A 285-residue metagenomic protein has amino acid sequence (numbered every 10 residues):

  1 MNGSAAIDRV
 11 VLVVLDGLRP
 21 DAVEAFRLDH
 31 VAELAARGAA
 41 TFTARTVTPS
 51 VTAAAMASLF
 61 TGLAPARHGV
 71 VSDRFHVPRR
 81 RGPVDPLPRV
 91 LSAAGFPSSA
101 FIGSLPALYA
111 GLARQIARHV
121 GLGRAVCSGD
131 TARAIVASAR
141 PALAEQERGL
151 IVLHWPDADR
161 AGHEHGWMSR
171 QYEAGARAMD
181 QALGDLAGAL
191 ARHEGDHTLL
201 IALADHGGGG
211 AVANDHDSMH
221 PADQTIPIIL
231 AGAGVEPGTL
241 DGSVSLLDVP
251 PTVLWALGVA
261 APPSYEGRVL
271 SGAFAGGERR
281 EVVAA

Functional and structural regions predicted by a protein language model:
M1-A285: Feature captures the catalytic ectodomains and active-site-proximal regions of enzymes that hydrolyze or transfer
